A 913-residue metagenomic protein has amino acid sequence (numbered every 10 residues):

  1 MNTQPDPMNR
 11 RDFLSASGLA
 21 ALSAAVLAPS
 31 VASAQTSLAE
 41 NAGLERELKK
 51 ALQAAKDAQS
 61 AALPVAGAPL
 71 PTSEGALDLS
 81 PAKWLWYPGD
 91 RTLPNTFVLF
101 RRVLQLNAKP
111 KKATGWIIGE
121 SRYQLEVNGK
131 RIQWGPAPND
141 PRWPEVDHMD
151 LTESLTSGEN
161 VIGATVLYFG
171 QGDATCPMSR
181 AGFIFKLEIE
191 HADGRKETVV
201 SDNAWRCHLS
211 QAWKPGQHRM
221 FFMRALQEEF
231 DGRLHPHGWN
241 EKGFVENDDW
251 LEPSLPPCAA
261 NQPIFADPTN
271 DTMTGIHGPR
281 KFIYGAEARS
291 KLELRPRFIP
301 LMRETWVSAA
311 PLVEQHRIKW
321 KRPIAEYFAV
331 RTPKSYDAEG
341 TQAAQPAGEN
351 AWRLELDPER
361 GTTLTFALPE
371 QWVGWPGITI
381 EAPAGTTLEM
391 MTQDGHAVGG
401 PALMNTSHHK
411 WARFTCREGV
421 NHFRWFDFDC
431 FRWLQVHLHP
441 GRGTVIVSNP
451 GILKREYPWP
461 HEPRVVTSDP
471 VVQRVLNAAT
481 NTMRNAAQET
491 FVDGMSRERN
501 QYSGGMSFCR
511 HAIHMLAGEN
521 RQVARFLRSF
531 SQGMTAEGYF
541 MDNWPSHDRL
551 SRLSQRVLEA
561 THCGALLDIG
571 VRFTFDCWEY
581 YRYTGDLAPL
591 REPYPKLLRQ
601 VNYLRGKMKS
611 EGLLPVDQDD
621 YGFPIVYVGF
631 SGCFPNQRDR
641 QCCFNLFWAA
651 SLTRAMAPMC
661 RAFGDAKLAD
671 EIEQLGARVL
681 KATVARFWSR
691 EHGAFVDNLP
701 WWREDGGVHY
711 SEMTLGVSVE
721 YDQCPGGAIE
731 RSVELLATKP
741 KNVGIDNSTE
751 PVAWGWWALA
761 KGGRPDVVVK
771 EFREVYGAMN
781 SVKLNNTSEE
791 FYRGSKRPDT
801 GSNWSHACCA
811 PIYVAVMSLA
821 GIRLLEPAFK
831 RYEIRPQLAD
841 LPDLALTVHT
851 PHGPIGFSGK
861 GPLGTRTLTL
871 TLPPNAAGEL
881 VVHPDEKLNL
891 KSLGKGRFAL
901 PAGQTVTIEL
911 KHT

Functional and structural regions predicted by a protein language model:
N2-L22: N-terminal secretory signal peptides and thylakoid transit peptides that target proteins across membranes
A32-A34, A39: Boundary at the C-terminal end of the N-terminal hydrophobic targeting segment
G43-S496, G505, R521-Q522, F540-P545 (+4 more regions): Extracellular/oxidizing-compartment recognition motifs
R122, I184, V199-S210, V398 (+9 more regions): Active-site acid/base region of carbohydrate-active enzymes
I162, F222-H235, E498-Q501, F508 (+7 more regions): C-terminal capping/lid segments that line or modulate ligand- or cofactor-binding pockets
R206, W213-W239, D249, G399 (+2 more regions): Non-catalytic C-terminal accessory modules of carbohydrate-active enzymes
W375-T387, M391-T392, F423, L434-H437 (+5 more regions): Alpha-helical support elements that line or immediately flank enzyme active sites and cofactor-binding pockets
L646-F663: Conserved, charged catalytic cores of large soluble enzymes
